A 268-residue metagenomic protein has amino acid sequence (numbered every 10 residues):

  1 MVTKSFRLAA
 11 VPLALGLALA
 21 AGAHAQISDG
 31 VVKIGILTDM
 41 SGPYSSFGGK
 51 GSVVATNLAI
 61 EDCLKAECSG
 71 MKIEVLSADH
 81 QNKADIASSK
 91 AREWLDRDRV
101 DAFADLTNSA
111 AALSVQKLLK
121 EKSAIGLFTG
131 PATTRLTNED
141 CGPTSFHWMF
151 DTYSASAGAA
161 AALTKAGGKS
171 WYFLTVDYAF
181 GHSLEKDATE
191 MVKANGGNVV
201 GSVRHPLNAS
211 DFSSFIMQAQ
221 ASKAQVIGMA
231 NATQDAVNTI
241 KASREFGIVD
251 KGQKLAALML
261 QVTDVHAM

Functional and structural regions predicted by a protein language model:
M1-P12: Bacterial N-terminal signal peptides that target proteins for export
A10-A20: Bacterial N-terminal signal peptides
A21-I27: Boundary at the C-terminal end of the N-terminal hydrophobic targeting segment
I27, V31, S46-S52, D62 (+4 more regions): Beta-alpha junction/loop-to-helix N-cap segments that form part of ligand/metal-binding clefts
V31-G49, S170-L174: Short beta-strand segments enriched in small/hydrophobic residues
P43-V54, A179-S183: Glycine- and acidic-residue-enriched helix-capping/strand-helix junction motifs
S89, T134-R135, P143-I248, H266-A267: Extracellular/periplasmic Venus flytrap/periplasmic-binding protein
W94, D98-T107, I125-T129, Y172-T175 (+3 more regions): Periplasmic-binding protein-like
